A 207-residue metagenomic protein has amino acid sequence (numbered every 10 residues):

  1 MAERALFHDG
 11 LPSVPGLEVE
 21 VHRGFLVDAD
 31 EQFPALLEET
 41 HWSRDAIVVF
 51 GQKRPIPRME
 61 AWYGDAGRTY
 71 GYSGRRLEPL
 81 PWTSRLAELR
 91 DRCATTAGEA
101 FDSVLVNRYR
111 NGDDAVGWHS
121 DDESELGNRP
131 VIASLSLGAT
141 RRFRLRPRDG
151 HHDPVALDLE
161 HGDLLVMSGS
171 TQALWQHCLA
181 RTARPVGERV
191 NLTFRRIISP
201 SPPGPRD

Functional and structural regions predicted by a protein language model:
M1-D207: Non-heme Fe(II) oxygenase metal-center motifs and adjacent flexible, charged/small-residue loops
